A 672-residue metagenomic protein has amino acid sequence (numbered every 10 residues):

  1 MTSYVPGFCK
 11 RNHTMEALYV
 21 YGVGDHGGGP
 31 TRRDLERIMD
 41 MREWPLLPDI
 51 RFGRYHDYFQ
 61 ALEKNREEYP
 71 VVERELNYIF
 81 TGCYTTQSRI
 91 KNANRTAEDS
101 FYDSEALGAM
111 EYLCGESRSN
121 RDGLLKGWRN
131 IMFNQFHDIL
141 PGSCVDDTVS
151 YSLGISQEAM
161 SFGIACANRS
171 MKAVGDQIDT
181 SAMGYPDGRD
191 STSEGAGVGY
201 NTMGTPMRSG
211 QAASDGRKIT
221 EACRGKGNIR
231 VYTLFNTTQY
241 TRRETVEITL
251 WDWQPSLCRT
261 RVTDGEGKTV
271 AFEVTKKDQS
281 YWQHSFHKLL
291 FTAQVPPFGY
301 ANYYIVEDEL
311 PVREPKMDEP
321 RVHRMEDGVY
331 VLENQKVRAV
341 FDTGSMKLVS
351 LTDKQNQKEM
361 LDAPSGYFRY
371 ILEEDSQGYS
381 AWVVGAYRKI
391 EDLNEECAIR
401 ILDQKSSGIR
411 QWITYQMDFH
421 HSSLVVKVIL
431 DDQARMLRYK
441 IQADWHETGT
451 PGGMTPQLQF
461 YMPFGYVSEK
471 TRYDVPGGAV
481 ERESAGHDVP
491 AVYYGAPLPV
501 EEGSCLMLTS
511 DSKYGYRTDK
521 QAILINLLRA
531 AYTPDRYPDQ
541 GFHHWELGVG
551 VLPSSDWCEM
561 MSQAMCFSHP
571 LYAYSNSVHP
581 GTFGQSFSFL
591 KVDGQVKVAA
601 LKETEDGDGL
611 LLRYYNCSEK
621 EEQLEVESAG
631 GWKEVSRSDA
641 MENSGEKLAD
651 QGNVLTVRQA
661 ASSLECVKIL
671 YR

Functional and structural regions predicted by a protein language model:
M1-K10, V428: Structured alpha-helical segments in the cores of large, soluble enzyme domains
M1-T2, M15-G24, Y112, S285 (+2 more regions): Flexible glycine/proline-enriched surface loops and loop-helix/loop-strand junctions
P6, K10-Y84, N168-G175, R261 (+3 more regions): C-terminal domain-boundary segment and adjacent tail
M15, G29, W128, H543-W545 (+1 more regions): P-loop NTPase catalytic cores that bind/hydrolyze ATP
G22-G27, G115-S117, V145-G154, F235 (+3 more regions): Conserved short loop/turn motifs at secondary-structure junctions
G27-G28, D138-G142, L552-C558: Short helix-capping/linker segments at secondary-structure and domain boundaries
L46, H56, S161-R672: C-terminal (or distal) subdomains of carbohydrate-active enzymes
K64-A213, N228, F567-S568: Metal- or metallocofactor-binding catalytic centers and their adjacent structured scaffolds across diverse enzyme
